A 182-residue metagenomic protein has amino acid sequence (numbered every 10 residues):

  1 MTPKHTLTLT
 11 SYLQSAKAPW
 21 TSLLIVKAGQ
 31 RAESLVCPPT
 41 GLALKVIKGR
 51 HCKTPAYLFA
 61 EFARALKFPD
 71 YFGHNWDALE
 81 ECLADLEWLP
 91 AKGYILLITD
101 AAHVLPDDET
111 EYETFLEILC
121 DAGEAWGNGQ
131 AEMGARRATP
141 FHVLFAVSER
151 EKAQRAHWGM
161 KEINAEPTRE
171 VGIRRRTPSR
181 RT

Functional and structural regions predicted by a protein language model:
T2-K53, G134: N-terminal intrinsically disordered, cationic/polar leader segments that include organellar targeting peptides
L42, K92, T139-F141: Short glycine-/polar-rich loops that comprise or flank the Walker A/P-loop and associated switch/sensor motifs
V46-G49, L96-D100, L144-A146: Conserved beta-strand segments of the P-loop GTPase G domain that flank and frequently precede/overlap
K48-C52, A56-K92: Conserved helix-adjacent loop modules within structured domains
E80-T110: Short, structured protein-protein interaction patches enriched in aromatics and acidic/basic residues, typified by
V104-T168: Helix-rich interaction surfaces within compact, conserved domain-sized segments that mediate assembly or partner
M160, S179-T182: Mixed-charge, glycine-accented linear interaction segment located at domain edges/termini
R169-R174: Acidic, His- and aromatic-enriched active-site or binding-groove loops in soluble protein domains that engage sugars
